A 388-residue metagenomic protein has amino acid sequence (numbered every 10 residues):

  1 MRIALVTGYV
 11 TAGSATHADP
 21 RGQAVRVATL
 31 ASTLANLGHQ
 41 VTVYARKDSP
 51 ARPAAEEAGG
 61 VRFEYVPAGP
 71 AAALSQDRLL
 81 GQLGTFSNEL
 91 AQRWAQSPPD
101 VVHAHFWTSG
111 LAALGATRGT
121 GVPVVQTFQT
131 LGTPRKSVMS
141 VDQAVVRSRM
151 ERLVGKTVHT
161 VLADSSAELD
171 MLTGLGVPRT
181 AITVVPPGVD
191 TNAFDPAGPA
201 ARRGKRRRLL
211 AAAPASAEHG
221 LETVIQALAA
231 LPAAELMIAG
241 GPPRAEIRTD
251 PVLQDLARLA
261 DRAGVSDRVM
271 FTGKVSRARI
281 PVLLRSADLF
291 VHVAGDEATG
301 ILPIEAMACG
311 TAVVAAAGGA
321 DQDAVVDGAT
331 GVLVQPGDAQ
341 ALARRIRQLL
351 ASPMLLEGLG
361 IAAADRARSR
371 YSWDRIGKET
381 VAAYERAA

Functional and structural regions predicted by a protein language model:
M1-E56, V61: N-terminal subdomain of nucleotide-sugar transferases
A167, G188: Carbohydrate-associated surface elements
A201-H219, I225-L231, M237: Conserved donor-binding/catalytic core segment of Leloir-type glycosyltransferases
K274, V282-A287: Short alpha-helical donor nucleotide-sugar binding micro-motif in glycosyltransferases
G295: Aromatic "clamp/platform" in nucleotide-sugar-dependent glycosyltransferases that forms part of the donor/acceptor
A312-A316, V325: Short hydrophobic beta-strand element within catalytic cores of glycosyltransferases and related nucleotide-activated
D327-G328, V332-A339, Q348-P353: Conserved acidic donor-binding segment of nucleotide-sugar-dependent glycosyltransferases
Q348, L355-R370: A short, well-ordered alpha-helix in the C-terminal region of glycosyltransferases
